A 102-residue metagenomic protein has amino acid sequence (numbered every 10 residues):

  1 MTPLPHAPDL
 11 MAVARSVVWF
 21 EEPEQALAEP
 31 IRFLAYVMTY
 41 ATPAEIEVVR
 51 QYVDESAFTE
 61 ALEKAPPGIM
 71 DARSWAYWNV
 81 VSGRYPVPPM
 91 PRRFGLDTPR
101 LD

Functional and structural regions predicted by a protein language model:
M1-D102: Long, compositionally biased intrinsically disordered regulatory segments in eukaryotic proteins
